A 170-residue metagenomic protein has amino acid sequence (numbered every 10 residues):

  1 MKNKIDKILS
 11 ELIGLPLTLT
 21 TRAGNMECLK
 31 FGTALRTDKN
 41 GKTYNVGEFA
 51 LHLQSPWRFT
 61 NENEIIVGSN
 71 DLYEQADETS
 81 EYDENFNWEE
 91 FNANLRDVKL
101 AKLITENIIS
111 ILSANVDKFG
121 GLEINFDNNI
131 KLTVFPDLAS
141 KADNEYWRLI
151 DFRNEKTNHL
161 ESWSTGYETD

Functional and structural regions predicted by a protein language model:
M1-D170: Surface-exposed, interaction-prone regions used to assemble/regulate multi-protein complexes
